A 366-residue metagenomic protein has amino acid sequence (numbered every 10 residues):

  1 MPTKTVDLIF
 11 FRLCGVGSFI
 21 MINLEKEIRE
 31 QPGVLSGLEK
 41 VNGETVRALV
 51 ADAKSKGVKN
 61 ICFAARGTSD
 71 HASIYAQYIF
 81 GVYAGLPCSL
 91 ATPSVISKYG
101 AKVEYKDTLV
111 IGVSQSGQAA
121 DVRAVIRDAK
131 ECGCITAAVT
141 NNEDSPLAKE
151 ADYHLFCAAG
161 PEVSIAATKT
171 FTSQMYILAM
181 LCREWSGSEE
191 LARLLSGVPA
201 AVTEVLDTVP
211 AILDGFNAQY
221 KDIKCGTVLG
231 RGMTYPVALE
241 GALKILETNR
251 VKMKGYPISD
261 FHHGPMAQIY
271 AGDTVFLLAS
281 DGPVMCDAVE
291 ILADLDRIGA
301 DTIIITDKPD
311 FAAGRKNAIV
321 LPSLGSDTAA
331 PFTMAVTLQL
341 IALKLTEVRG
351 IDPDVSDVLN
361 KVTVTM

Functional and structural regions predicted by a protein language model:
T3-T5: Ala/Thr-enriched low-complexity intrinsically disordered regions
D7-I20: Short, Lys/Arg-enriched N-terminal segments with co-localized hydrophobic residues within the first ~10-30 amino acids
F11-C14, A65, N360: Short, intrinsically disordered low-complexity segments
I22-V58, C62, Y153-C157, P161-T274 (+2 more regions): Active-site phosphate/pyrophosphate-binding segments
R47, K54-A200, R231, M266 (+5 more regions): Glycine-rich phosphate-binding loops that contact phosphosugars or nucleotide phosphates
L324-M366: Peripheral docking tails and interdomain loops at the edges of cofactor- or intermediate-handling domains
